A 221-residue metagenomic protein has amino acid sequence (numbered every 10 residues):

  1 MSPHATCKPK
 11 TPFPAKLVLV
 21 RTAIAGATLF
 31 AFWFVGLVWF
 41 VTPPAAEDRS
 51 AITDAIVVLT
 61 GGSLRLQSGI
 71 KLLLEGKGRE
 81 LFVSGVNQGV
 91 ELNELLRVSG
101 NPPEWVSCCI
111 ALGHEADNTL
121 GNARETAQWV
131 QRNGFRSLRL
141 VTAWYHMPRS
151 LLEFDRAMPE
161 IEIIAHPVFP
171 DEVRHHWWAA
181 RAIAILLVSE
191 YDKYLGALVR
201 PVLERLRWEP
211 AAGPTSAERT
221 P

Functional and structural regions predicted by a protein language model:
M1-A5: N-terminal intrinsically disordered, acidic low-complexity segments at the extreme N-terminus
K8-E47: N-terminal type II signal-anchor transmembrane helix that functions as the membrane-insertion/stop-transfer segment
F13-V18, W178, A182, L186: Membrane-helix interfacial "entry" motifs
V20, L64, S189-D192: Residue-level micro-sites within transmembrane alpha helices that shape and flank functional polar/acidic positions
V41-R181: A structural signal for short, hydrophobic/glycine-enriched beta-strand patches
A180-P210: A transmembrane-helix-recognition feature enriched in membrane-embedded lipid enzymes and envelope glyco-/phospholipid
A212-S216: Long, low-complexity intrinsically disordered segments that are proline/alanine-rich with interleaved serine/threonine
E218-P221: Short, solvent-exposed mixed-charge patches
